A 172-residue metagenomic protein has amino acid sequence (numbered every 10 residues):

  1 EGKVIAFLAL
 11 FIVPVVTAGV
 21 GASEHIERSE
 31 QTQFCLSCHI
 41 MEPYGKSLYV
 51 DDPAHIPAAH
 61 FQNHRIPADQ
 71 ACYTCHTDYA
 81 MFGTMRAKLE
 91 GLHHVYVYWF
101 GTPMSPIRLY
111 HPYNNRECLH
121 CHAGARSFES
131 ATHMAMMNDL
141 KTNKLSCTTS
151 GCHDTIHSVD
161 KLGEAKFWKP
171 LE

Functional and structural regions predicted by a protein language model:
E1-E172: Short sequence/structural segments immediately N-terminal
